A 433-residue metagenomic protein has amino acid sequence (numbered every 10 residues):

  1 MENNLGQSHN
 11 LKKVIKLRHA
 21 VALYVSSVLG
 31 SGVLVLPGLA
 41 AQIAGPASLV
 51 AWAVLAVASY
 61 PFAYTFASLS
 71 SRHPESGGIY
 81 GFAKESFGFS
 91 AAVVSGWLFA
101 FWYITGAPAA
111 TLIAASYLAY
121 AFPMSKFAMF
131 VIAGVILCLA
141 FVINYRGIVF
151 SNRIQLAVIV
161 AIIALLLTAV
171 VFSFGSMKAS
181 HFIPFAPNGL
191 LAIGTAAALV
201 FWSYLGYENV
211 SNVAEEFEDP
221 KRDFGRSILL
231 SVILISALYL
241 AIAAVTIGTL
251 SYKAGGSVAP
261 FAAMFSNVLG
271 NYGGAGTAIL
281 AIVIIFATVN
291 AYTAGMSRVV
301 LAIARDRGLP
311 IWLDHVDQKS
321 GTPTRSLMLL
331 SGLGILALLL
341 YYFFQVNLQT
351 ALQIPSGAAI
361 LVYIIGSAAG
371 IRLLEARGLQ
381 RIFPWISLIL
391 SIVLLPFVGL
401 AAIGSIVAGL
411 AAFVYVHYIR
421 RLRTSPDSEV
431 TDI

Functional and structural regions predicted by a protein language model:
M1-G38, Q42-A47, S59-Y60, Y64 (+2 more regions): Membrane-interface "cap" regions at the ends of multi-pass membrane proteins
G6-L11, L49, A53, F122-A128 (+1 more regions): Helix-loop-helix junctions that connect adjacent transmembrane segments in multi-pass membrane transporters
V14-Y24, G88-F101, I132-I136, N188-V200 (+4 more regions): Select transmembrane alpha-helical segments in multipass membrane proteins
V33-P37, I143-V149, A254, Y272-G273 (+4 more regions): Transmembrane helix-loop junctions in multi-pass membrane proteins
L39-I43, A51, Y60-L137, F141-Y145 (+5 more regions): Hydrophobic transmembrane alpha-helices that form the core helical bundles of multi-pass secondary transporters
I43-P46, R72-S76, E85-A91, E215-D223 (+3 more regions): Juxtamembrane helix-boundary/capping and inter-helix hinge elements in multi-pass membrane proteins
G81-F82, G88, Y120-M124, L229-N290 (+2 more regions): TM-loop-TM module centered on a large, flexible mid-protein loop between adjacent transmembrane helices in multi-pass
A368-I433: A generic transmembrane alpha-helix motif of multi-pass inner-membrane proteins
